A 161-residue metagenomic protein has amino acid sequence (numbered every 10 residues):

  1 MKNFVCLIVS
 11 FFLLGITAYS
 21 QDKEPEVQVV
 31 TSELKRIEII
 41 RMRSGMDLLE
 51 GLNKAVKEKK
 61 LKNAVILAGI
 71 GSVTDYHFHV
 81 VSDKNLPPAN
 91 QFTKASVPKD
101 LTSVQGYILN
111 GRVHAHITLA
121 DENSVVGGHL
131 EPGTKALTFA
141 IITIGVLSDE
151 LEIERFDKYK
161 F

Functional and structural regions predicted by a protein language model:
M1-F4: Positively charged n-region of N-terminal signal peptides that target proteins for export
C6-G15: Bacterial N-terminal signal peptides
I16-S20: Sec/Tat signal peptide C-region and signal peptidase I cleavage site
Q21-K57, K62-A68, T74-H114, L119-F161: N-terminal intrinsically disordered, cationic/polar leader segments that include organellar targeting peptides
